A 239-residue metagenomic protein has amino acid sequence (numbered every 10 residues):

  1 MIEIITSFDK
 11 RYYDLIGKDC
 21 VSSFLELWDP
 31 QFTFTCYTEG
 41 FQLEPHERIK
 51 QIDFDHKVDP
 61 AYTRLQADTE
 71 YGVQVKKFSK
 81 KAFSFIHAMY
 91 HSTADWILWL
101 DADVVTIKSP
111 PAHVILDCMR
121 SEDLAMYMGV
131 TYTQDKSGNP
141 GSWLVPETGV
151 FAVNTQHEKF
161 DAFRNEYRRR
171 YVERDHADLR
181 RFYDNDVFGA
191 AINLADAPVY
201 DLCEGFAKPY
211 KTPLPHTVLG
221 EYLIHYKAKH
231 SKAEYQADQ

Functional and structural regions predicted by a protein language model:
M1-Q66, Y90-A94, T155, I224-Q239: N-terminal anchoring/stem segment of glycosyltransferases
T6-G17, Q74-F78, P140-L144, A177-D184: Aromatic-acidic/polar surface patches that form glycan- and anion
Y13, L43-P45, T106-S109, V114-L116 (+5 more regions): Short catalytic/ligand-binding loop motif for oxyanion handling, primarily in non-cytosolic enzymes, centered on
V21, L25, L116, G189-N193: Non-transmembrane alpha-helical segments in soluble domains of secreted/periplasmic/extracellular proteins
P60-I97, P146, R181-Y183: A conserved donor-nucleotide-binding helix/loop in the catalytic core of Leloir-type glycosyltransferases
S79-V130: GT-A fold catalytic core of metal-dependent nucleotide-sugar glycosyltransferases, centered on the diacidic
D123-V145: Class I SAM-dependent methyltransferase SAM-binding "motif I" and its flanking Rossmann-like core
T148-D238: Catalytic core and acceptor-binding pocket of nucleotide-sugar-dependent glycosyltransferases
